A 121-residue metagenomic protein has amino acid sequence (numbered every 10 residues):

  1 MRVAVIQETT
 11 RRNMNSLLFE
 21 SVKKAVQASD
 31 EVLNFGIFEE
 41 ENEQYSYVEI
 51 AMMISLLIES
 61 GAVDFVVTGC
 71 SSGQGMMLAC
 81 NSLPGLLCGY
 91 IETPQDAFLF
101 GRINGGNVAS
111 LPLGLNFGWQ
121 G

Functional and structural regions predicted by a protein language model:
A4-L17, F98-G121: C-terminal binding/interaction regions
N13-A28: Short, solvent-exposed amphipathic alpha-helices that sit in or adjacent to ligand/effector-binding or catalytic
S29-Q44: A short beta-strand-loop structural module common to alpha/beta enzyme folds
F38, S71-S72, Q95, L113-N116: Short, ordered loop/turn segments at secondary-structure junctions
Q44-V48, Y90: A conditional alpha-helix N-cap/helix-loop micro-motif detector
Y47-F65: Short, structured active-site "lid" loops
V63-G69, C88: A short, small-residue-rich loop immediately preceding and capping a beta-strand
G75-L87, E92-T93: Short Gly/Thr/Asp-enriched flexible loops that form oxyanion-binding sites at enzyme active sites
